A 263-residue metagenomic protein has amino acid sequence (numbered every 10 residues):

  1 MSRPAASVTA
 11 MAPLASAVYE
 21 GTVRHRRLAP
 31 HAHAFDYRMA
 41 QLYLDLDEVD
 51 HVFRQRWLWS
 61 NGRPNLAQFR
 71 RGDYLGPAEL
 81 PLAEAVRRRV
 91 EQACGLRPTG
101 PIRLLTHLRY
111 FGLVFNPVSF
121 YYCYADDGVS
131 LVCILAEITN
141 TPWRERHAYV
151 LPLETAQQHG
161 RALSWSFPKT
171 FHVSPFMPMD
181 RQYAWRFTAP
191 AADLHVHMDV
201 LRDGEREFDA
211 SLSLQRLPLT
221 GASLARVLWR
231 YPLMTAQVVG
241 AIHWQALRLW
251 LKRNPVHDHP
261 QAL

Functional and structural regions predicted by a protein language model:
M1-L263: Mature, function-bearing regions of proteins
